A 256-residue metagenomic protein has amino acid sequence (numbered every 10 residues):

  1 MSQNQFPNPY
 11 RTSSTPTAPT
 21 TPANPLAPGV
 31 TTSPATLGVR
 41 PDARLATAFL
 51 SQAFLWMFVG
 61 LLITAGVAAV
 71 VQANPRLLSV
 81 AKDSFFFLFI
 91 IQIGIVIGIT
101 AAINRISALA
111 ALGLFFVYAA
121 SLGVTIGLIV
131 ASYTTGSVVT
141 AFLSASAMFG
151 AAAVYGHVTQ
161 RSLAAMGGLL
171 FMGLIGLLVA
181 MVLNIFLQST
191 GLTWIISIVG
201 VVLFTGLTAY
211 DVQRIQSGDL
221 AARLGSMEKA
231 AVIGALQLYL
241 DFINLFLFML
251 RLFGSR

Functional and structural regions predicted by a protein language model:
S2-R256: A hydrophobic alpha-helical transmembrane-helix feature that marks the membrane cores and membrane-interface segments
